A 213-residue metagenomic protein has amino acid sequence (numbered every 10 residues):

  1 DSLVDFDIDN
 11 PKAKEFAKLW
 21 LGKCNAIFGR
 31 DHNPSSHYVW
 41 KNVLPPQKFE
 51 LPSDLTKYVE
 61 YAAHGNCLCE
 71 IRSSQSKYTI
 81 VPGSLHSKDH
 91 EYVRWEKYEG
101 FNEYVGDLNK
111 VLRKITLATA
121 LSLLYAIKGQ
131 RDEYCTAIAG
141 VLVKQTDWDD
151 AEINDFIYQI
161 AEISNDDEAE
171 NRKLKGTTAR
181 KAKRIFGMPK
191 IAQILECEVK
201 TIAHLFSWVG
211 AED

Functional and structural regions predicted by a protein language model:
D1-K14, K18, W40-S164, I191-E212: DNA replication initiation modules
W20-C24: Short secondary-structure junctions
N25-N33: Short beta-strand
I27, C69, K128, A169-R172 (+1 more regions): Short alpha-helical segments used as structural interaction elements across diverse proteins
D31, G187, T201: Residue-level signal for threonine
H32-W40: Beta-rich nucleic-acid/ligand-interaction surfaces
I163-I191: Charged/polar, low-hydrophobicity segments characteristic of intrinsically disordered regions and flexible loops
